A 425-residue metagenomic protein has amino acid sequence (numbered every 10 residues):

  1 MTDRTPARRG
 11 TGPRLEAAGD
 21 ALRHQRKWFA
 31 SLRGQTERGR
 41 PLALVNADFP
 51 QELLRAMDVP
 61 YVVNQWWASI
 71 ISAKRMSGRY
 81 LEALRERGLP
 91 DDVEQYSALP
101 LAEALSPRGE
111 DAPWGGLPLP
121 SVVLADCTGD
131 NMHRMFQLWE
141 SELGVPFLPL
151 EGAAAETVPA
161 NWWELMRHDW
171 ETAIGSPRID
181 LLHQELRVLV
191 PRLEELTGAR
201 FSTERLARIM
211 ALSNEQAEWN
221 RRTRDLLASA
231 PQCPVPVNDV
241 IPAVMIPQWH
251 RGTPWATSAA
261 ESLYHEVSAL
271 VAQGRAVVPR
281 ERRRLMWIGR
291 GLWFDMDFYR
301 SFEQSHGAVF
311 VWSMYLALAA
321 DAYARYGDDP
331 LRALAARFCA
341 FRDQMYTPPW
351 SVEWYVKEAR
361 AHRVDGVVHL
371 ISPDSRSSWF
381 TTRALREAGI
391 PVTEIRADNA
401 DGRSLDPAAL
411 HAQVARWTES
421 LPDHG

Functional and structural regions predicted by a protein language model:
T2-P41, I179-A320: A charged, amphipathic alpha-helical module
L42-V122, C127-F136, E140: An N-terminal, globular interaction/scaffold subdomain
D48, R55-R85, M286-V356: Redox- and metal-dependent alpha/beta enzyme cores, enriched for Fe-S-associated oxidoreductases and cofactor-handling
L84-D92, M166-E185, P330-F341, L410-G425: A polyampholytic, Gly/Pro-enriched intrinsically disordered region
P107-A112, Y346-R363, S377-F380: A short, acidic, amphipathic alpha-helical segment used as a generic capping/interface helix at domain edges
W114-E204, R208, L212-R222: Internal, well-ordered alpha/beta segment that forms a basic, Gly-enriched binding/recognition surface
P120, A359, R363-H369: Proline-aspartate-enriched helix->loop->beta-strand connector
T382-G425: Peripheral docking tails and interdomain loops at the edges of cofactor- or intermediate-handling domains
